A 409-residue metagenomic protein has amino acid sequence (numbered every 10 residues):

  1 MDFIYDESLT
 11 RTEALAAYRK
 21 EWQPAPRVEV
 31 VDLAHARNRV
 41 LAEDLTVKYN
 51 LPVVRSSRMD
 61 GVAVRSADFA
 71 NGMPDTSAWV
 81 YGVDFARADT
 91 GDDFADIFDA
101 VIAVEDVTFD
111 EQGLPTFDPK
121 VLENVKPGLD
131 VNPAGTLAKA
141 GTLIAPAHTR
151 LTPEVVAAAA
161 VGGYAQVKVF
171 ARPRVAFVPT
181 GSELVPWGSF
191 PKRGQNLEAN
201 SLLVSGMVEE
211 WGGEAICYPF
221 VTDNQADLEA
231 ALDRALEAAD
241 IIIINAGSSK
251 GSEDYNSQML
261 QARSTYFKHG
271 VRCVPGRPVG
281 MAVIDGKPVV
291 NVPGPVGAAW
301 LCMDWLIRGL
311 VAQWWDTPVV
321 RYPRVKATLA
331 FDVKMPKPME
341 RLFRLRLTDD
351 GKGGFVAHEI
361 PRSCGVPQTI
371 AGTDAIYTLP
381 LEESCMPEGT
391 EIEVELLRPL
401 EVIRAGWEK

Functional and structural regions predicted by a protein language model:
D2-A165: Phosphate-interaction motifs
L15, E29-A34, E43, A138 (+1 more regions): Flexible glycine/proline-rich
R55-S57, A70-P74, W79, F94-D96 (+13 more regions): Solvent-exposed alpha-helices and their adjacent loops that cap or buttress functional pockets in soluble metabolic
F69, D92-D93, S182-E183, G247-S252 (+1 more regions): Short glycine-rich anion-binding loops that position phosphate/pyrophosphate groups of nucleotides and phosphorylated
D89, L122, P146, F177-T180 (+3 more regions): Short beta-strand segments
D130-I244: Phosphate-binding glycine-rich loops and their immediate beta-loop-alpha structural context
G251-R263: Short Gly/Thr/Asp-enriched flexible loops that form oxyanion-binding sites at enzyme active sites
